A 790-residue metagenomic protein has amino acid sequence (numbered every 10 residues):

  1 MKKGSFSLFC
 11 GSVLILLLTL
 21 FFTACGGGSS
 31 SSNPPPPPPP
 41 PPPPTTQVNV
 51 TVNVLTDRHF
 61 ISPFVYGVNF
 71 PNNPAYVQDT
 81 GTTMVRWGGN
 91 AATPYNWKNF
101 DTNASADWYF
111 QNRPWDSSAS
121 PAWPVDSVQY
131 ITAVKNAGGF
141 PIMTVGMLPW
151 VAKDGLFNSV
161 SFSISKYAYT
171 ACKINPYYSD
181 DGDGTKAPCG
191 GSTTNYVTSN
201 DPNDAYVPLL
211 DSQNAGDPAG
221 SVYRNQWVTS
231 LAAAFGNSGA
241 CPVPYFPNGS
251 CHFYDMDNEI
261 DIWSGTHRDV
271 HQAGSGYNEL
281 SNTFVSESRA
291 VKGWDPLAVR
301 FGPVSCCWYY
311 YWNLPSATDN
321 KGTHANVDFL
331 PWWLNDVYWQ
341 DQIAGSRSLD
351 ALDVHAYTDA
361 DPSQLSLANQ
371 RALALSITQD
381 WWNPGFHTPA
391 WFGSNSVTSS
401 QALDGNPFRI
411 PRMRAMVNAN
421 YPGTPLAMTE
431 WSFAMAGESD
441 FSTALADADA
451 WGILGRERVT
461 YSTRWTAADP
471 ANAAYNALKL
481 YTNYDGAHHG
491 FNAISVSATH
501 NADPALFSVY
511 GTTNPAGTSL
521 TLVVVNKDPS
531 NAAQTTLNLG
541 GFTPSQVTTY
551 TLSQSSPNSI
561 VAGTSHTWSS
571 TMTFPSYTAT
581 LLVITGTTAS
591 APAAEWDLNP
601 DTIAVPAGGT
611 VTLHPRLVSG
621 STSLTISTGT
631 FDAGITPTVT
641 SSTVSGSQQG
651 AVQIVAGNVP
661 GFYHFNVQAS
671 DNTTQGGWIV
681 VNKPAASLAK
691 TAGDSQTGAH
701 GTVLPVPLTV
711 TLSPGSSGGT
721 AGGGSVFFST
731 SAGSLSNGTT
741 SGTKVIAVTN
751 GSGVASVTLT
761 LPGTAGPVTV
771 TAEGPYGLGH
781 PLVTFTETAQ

Functional and structural regions predicted by a protein language model:
L18-P44, T673, W678, L782: Bacterial Sec-dependent N-terminal signal peptides
N33-Y76, A234-F235, P244, S281 (+4 more regions): N-terminal module-boundary/linker segments of secreted carbohydrate-active enzymes
T51-Q226, D255, I260-G276: N-terminal substrate-binding region of glycoside hydrolase catalytic domains
P218-G239, Y277-S442, D447: Noncatalytic carbohydrate-binding groove/subsite architecture in carbohydrate-active enzymes
D440, W451-T521: Glycan-recognition and catalytic regions of carbohydrate-active enzymes
D503-T543, Y577-T585: Carbohydrate-binding surface patches
H566-A589: C-terminal beta-strand-rich structural cap/linker in extracellular carbohydrate-active enzymes
W596-L598, T612-L617, S621, T628-Q790: The feature marks long extracellular or luminal low-complexity segments
